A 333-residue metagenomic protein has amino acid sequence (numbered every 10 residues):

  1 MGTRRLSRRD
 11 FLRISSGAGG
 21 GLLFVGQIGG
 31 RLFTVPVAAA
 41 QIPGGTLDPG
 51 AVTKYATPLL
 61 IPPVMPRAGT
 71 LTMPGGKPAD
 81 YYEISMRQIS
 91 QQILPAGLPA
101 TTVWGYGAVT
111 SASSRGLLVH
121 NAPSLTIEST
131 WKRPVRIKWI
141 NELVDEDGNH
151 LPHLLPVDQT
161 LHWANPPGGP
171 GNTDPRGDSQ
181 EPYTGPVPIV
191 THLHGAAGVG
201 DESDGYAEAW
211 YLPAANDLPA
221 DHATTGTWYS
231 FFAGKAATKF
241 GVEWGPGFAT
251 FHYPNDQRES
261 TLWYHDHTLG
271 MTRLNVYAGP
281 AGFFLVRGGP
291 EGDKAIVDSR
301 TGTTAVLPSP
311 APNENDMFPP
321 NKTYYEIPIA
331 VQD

Functional and structural regions predicted by a protein language model:
M1-D10, I14-V35: N-terminal secretory signal peptides
F33, A38-D333: Histidine-centered copper-binding motifs that mark active-site loops of extracellular/periplasmic copper enzymes
